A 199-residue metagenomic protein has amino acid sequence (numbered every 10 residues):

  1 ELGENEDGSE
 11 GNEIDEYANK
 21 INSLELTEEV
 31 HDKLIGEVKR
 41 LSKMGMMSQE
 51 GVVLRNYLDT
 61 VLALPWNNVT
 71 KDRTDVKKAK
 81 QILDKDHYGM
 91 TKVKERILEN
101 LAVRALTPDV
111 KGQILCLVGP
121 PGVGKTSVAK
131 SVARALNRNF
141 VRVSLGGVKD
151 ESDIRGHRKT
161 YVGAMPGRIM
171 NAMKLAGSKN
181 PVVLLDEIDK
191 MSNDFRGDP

Functional and structural regions predicted by a protein language model:
E1-A105: Extended, charged alpha-helical coiled-coil/arm scaffolds that mediate oligomerization and mechanical coupling in large
Y57, I97, T126, A133 (+3 more regions): Conserved RecA-like P-loop NTPase ATPase core
N67, G146-K149, T160, I188-M191: Conserved nucleotide-binding/hydrolysis micro-motifs of P-loop NTPases
K111-L145, K174: Walker A/P-loop
G119, G156, E187: The Walker A (P-loop) glycine that initiates the GxxxxGKT/S ATP-binding motif of P-loop NTPases
N139-K159: Conserved P-loop NTPase mechanochemical-coupling segment
T160-L184: Conserved alpha-helical scaffold flanking the Walker A/P-loop in AAA+ ATPase domains
G177-P199: Conserved AAA+/SF3 P-loop NTPase catalytic/coupling segment centered on the Walker-B
